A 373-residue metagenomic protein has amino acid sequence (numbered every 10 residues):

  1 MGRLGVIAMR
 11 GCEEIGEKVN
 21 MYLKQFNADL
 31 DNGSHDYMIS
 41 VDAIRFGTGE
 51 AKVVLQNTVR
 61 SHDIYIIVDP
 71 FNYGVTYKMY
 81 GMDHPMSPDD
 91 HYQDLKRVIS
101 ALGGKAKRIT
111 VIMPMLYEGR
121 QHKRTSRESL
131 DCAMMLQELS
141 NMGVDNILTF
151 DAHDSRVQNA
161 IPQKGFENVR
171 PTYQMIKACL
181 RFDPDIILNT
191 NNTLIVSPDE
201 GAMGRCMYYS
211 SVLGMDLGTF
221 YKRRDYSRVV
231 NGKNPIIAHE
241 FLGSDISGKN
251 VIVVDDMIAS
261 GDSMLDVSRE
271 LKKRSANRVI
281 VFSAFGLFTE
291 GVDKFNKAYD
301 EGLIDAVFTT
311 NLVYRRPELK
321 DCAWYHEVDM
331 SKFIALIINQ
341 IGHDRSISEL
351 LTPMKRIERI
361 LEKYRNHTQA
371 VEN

Functional and structural regions predicted by a protein language model:
M1-N373: PRPP-associated nucleotide enzymes
